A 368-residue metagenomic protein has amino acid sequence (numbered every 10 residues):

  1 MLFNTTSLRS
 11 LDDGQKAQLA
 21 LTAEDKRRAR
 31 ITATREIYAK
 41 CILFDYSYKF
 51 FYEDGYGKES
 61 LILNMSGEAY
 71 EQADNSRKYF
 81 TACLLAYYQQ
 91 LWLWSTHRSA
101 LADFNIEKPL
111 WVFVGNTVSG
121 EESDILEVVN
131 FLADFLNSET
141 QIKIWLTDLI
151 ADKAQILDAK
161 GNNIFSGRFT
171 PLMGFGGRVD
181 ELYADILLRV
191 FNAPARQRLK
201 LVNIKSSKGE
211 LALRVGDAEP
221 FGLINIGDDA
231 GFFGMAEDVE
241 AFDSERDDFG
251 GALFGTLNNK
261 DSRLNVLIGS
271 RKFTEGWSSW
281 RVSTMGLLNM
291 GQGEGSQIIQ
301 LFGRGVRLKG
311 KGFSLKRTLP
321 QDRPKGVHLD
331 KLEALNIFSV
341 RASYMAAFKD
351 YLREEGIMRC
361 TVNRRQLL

Functional and structural regions predicted by a protein language model:
M1-F3, L8-V266, E275-R281, M290-L368: Helicase-associated low-complexity regulatory tails and linkers flanking the ATPase motor
T284: Conserved tryptophan-centered aromatic signature that marks the ligand-binding surface of SH3 and related Trp-rich
